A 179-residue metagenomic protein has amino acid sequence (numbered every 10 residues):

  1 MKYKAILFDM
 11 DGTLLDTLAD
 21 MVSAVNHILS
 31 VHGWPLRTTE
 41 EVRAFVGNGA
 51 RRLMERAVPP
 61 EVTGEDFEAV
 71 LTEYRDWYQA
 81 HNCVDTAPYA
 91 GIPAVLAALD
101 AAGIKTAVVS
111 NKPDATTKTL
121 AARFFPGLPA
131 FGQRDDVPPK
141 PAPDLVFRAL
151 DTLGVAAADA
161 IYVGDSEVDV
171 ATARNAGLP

Functional and structural regions predicted by a protein language model:
M1-A44: Active-site neighborhood of HAD-like aspartate-dependent phosphohydrolases
K2, D76-V108, D114-A122, P143: Short, acidic loop-to-helix structural element flanking the phosphoryl-transfer center in phosphate-processing enzymes
L14, P88, T106, Y162-V163: Conserved SAM-binding loop
I28-L29, G49-T63, L120, A149-L150: Helix-loop "lid/cap" segments that line or gate small-molecule binding pockets
H32, E55-A94: Metal-dependent phosphoesterase signature
V84-A87, P113-A176: Substrate-recognition "cap/lid" segment bordering the active-site pocket of phosphatases
A101-A107, A158-A160, P179: Short active-site oxyanion
